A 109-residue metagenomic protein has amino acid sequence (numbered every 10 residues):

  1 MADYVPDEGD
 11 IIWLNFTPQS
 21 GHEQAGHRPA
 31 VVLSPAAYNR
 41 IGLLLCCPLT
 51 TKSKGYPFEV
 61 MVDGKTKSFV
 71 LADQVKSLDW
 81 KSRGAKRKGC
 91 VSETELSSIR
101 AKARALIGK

Functional and structural regions predicted by a protein language model:
M1-K109: Conserved functional hotspots at enzyme active or ligand-binding sites that engage polyanionic ligands
